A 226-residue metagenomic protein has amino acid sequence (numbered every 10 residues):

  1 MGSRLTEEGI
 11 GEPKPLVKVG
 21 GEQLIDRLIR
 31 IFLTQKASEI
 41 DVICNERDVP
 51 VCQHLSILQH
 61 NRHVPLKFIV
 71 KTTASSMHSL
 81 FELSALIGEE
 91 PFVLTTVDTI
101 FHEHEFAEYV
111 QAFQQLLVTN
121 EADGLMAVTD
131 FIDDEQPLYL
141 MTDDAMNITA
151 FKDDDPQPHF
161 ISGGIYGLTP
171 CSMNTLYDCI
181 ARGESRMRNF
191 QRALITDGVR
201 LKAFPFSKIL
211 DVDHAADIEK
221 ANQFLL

Functional and structural regions predicted by a protein language model:
M1-V51, L66: N-terminal glycine-rich phosphate-binding loop and ensuing alpha1 helix
L16, L140-T142, A203: A structural signal for short hydrophobic beta-strand segments in well-ordered beta-sheet cores
G20-Q23, E46-R47, K71-S75, E105 (+2 more regions): Short beta->alpha linker loops
L24-R27, S79-E82, F190: Well-ordered alpha-helical segments embedded in enzymatic catalytic cores
N45, I69-K71, A127, D154 (+1 more regions): Conserved beta-strand termini and adjacent loop/short-helix elements that scaffold enzyme active sites in alpha/beta
E46, T95, D143, G167-L168 (+1 more regions): A conserved hydrophobic position in a structured secondary element of the catalytic/binding core that shapes
V51-T142: Conserved beta-loop-beta/alpha segment of the NTase-like Rossmann-fold superfamily that binds/positions NTPs
A107-V110, N147-D211, A216-L226: Catalytic-core segments of class I nucleotidyltransferases/pyrophosphorylases that form NMP-activated intermediates
